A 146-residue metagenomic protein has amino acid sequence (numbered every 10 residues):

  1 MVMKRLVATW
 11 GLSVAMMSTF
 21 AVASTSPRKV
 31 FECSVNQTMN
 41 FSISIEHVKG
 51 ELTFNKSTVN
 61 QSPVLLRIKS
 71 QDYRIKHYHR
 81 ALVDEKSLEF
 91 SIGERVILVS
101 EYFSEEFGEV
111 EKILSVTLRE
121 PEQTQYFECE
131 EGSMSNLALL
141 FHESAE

Functional and structural regions predicted by a protein language model:
M1-G11: Bacterial N-terminal signal peptides that target proteins for export
M1-M3, M16-M17, M39, M134: Detector for methionine-enriched segments
W10-S18: Bacterial N-terminal signal peptides
T19-A23: Sec/Tat signal peptide C-region and signal peptidase I cleavage site
S24-E146: Cysteine-centric segments in proteins
